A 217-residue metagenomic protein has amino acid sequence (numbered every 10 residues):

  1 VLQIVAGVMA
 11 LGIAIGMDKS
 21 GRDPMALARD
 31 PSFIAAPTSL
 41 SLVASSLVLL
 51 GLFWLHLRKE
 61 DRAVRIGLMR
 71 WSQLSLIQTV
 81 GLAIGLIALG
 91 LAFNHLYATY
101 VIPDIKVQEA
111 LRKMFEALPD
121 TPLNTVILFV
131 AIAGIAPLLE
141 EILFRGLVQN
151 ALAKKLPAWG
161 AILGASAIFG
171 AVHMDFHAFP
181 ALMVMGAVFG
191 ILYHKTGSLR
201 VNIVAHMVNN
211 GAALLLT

Functional and structural regions predicted by a protein language model:
L2-I13, L89-V101, L215: C-terminal TM-helix exit segments that contain a strictly Trp-centered aromatic cap at the helix terminus
L2-R58: Alpha-helical transmembrane segments in multi-pass membrane proteins
M17-S39, D61-A136, K154: Juxtamembrane helix-loop-helix connectors linking adjacent transmembrane helices in multi-pass membrane enzymes
F53-R62, L192-T196: Structural signal for the C-terminal ends of transmembrane alpha-helices and the immediately following loop
A88-A92, Q108-T217: Transmembrane helix-loop-helix hairpins at the membrane interface of multi-pass integral membrane proteins
